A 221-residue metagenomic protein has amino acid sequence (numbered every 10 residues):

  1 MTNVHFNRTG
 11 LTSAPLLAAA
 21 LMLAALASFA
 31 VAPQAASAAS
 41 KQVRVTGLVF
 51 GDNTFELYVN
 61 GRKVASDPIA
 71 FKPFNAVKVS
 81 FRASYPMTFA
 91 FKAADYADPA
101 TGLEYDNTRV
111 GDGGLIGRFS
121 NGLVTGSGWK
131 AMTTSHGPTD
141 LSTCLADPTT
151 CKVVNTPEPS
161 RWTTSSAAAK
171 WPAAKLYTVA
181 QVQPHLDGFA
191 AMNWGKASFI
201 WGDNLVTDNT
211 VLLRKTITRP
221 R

Functional and structural regions predicted by a protein language model:
M1-T12: N-terminal secretory signal peptides that target proteins for export/translocation
L17-S28: Bacterial N-terminal signal peptides
S28-A38: Signal peptide processing junction and immediate N-terminal pro/mature segment of secreted/exported proteins
V43-L57, F89, W171: Aromatic-lined ligand-binding clefts that engage carbohydrates, nucleic acids, or primary amines
Y58-A65: Short strand-turn-strand beta-turns centered on an Asx-Gly dipeptide
N75-R82: Exposed aromatic-hydrophobic patches
R82-A93: Noncatalytic modules at the cell exterior or secretory-pathway interfaces, chiefly beta-strand-rich lectin/adhesion
A93-W201: An acidic-aromatic loop/edge-strand motif
